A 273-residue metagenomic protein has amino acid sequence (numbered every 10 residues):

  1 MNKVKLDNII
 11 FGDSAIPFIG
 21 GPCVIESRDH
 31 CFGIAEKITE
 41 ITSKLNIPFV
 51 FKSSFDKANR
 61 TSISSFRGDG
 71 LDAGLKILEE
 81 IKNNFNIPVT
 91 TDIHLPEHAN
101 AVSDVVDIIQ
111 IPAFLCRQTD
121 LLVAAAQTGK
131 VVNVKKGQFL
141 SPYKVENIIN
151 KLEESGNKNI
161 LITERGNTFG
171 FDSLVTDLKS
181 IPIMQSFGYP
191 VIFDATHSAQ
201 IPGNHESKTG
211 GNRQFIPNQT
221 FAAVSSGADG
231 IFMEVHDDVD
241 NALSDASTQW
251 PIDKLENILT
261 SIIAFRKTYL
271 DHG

Functional and structural regions predicted by a protein language model:
M1-F18, K76, K267-G273: N-terminal amphipathic alpha-helix/helix-capping segment at the start of soluble metabolic enzymes
D7-V24, S54-S64, P190-H205: N-terminal small/glycine-rich loop or linker at the start of catalytic domains across soluble metabolic enzymes
A15-I19, N46-K52, N86-T90, D107-I108 (+4 more regions): Structural preference for beta-strand elements that scaffold enzyme active sites
P22-C31, F49-L71, H236-A246: Glycine-rich, proline-tolerant flexible connector loops at the mouths of alpha/beta enzymes
E36-E40, K44-L45, S64-T90, A125-V131 (+3 more regions): Alpha-helix-loop-beta-strand connector modules within alpha/beta enzyme cores
I63-D72, F85, Q110-L115, F171-V175 (+5 more regions): Active-site-adjacent loop and "lid" segments of alpha/beta metabolic enzymes
D69-G70, N84-H98, D107-D120, V131-P142 (+1 more regions): Catalytic beta/alpha-barrel core
G129, N133-V235: Catalytic alpha/beta core domains of metabolic enzymes, predominantly
